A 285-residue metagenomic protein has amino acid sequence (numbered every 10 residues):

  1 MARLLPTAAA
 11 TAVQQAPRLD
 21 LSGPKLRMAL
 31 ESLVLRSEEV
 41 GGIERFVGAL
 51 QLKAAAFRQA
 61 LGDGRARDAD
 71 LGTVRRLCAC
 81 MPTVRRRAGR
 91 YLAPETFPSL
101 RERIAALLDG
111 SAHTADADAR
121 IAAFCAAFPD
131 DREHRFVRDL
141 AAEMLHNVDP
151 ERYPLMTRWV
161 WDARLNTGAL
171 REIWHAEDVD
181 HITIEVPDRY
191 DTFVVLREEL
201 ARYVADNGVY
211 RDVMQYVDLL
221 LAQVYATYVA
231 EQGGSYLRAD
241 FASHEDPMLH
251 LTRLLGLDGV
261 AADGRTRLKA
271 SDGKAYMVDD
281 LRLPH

Functional and structural regions predicted by a protein language model:
M1-E133, E151-W161, L165-H285: An N-terminal alpha-helical hairpin/helix-loop-helix interaction module that forms a charged, gly/pro-flexible surface
A141-D149, V179: Short helix/strand-bridging catalytic loops that position acidic/His residues to coordinate divalent metals and engage
